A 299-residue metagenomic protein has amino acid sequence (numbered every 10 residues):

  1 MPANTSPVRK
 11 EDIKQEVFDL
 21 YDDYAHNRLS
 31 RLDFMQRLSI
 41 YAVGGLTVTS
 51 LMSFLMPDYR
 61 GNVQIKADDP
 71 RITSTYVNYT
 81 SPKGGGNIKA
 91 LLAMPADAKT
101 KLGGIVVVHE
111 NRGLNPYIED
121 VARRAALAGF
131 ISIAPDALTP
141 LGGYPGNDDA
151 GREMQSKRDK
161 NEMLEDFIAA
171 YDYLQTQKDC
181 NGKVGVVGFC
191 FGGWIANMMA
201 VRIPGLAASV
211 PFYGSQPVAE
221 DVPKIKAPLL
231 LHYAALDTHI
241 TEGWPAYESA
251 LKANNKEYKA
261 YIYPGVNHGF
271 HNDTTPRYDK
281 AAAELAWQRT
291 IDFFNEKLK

Functional and structural regions predicted by a protein language model:
M1-D33: N-terminal secretory signal peptides
R31-M56: N-terminal export signals
Y59-T100: N-terminal cap/lid segment of alpha/beta-hydrolase-fold proteins
K101-E110: Short beta-strand element of the alpha/beta-hydrolase
R112, L138-N161, G269-T274: Cap/lid segment of the alpha/beta-hydrolase catalytic domain
E153-Q177: Alpha/beta-hydrolase active-site loop
I168-K226: Primarily recognizes the serine-hydrolase "nucleophile elbow" in alpha/beta-hydrolase and SGNH/GDSL folds
L231-Y233: Short beta-strand/loop motif that positions the catalytic acidic residue of the alpha/beta-hydrolase fold
